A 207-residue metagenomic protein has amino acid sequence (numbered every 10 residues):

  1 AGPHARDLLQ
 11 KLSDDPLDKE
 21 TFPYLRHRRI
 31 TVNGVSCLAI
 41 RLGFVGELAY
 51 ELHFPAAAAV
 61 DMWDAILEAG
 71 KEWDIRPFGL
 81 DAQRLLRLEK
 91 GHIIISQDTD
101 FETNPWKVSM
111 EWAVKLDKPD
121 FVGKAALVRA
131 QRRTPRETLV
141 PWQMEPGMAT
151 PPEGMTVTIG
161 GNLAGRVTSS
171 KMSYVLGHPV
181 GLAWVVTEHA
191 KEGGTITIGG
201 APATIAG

Functional and structural regions predicted by a protein language model:
A1-Q131, P135: Glycine-rich, acidic
T103-G207: Glycine-rich, small/acidic residue-mixed loop/short-helix segments
